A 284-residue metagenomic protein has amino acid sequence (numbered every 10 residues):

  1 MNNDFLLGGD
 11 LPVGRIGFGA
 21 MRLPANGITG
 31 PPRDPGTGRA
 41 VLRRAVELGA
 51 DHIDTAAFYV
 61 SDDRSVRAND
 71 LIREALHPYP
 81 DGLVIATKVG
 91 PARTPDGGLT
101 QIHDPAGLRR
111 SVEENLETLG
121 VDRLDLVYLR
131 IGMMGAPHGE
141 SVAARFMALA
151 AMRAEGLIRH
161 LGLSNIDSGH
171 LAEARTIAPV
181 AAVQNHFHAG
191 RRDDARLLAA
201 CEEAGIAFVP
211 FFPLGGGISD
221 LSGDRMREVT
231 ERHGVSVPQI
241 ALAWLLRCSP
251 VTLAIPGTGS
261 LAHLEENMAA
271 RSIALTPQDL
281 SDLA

Functional and structural regions predicted by a protein language model:
M1-L83: N-terminal binding-site loop/beta-alpha segment at the start of enzyme catalytic domains that lines or forms
L6, V13-G17, D51-H52, G82-K88 (+5 more regions): Structural preference for beta-strand elements that scaffold enzyme active sites
G8, V46-E47, R73-V84, L116-G120 (+2 more regions): Acidic (Asp/Glu)-rich catalytic clusters
R22-G36, P95-A106, M134-H138: Active-site mouth loops of central-metabolism enzymes
P31-A45, H103-L119, D167-A172, D193: Short, acidic/polar
F58, P78-H103: Structural motif corresponding to the early beta-alpha repeats
L116-A136: Active-site groove signature of glycoside hydrolases
G132-A284: Beta/alpha (TIM)-barrel catalytic core signal, keyed to glycine-rich beta->alpha loops juxtaposed to Asp/Glu that bind
